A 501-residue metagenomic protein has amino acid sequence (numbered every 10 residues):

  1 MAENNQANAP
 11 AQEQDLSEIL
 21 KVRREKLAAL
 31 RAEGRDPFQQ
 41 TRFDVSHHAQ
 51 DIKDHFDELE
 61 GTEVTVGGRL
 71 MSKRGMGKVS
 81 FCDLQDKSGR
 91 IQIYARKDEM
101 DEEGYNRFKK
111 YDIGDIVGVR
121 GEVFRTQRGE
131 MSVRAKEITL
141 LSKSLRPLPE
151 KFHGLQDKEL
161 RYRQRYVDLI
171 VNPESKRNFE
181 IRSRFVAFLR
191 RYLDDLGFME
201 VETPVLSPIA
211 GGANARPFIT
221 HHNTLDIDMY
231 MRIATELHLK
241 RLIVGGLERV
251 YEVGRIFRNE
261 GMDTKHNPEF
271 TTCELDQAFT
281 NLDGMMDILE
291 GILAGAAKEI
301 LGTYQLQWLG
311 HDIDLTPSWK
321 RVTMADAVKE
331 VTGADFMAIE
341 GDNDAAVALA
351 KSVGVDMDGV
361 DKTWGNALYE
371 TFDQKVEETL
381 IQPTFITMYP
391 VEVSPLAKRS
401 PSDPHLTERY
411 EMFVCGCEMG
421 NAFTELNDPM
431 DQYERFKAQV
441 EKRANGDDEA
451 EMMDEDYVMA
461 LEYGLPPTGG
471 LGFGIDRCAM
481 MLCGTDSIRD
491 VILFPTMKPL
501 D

Functional and structural regions predicted by a protein language model:
M1-D501: Class II aminoacyl-tRNA synthetase catalytic cores and aaRS-like
